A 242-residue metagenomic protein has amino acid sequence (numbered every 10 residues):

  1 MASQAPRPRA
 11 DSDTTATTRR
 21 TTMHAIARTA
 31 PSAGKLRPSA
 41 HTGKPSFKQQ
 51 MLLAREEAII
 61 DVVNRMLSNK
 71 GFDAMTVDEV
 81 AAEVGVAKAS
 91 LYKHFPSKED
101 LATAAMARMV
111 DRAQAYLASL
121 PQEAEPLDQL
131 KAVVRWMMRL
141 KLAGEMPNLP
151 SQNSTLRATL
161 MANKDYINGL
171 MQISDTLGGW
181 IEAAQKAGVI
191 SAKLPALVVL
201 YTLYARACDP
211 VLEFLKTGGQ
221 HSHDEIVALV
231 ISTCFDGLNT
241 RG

Functional and structural regions predicted by a protein language model:
M1-G43, A132, D175, G179-A187 (+3 more regions): C-terminal peripheral helix-coil segments that are non-catalytic and often amphipathic
A2-K70, A74-E83, D100-T103: Basic, helix-initiating cap at the start of DNA-binding domains
L53-R65, N69, E83, D100-L120 (+5 more regions): Alpha-helical structural segments
N69-D73, G144, A187: Short coil/turn segments at alpha/beta junctions that flank glycine-rich nucleotide-binding fingerprints
E79, E125-Q129, P195, V199: A conserved beta-strand->loop->alpha-helix hinge within the catalytic CA
G85-F95: Short hydrophobic/aromatic patch on the recognition helix
Q129, L140-M161, L212: Amphipathic alpha-helical segments used for helix-helix packing
